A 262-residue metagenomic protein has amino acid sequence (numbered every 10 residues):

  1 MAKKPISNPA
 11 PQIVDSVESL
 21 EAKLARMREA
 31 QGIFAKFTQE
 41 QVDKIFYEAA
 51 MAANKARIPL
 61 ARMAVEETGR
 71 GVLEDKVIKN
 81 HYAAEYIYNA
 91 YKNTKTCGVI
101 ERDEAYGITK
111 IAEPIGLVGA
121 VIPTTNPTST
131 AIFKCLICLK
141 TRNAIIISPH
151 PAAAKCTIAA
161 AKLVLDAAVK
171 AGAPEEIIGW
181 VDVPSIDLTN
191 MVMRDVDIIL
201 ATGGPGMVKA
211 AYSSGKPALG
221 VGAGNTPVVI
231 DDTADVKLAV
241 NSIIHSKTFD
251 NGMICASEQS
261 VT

Functional and structural regions predicted by a protein language model:
A2-T109, I137: N-terminal Rossmann-like NAD(P)+-binding subdomain of aldehyde/semialdehyde dehydrogenases
I13-V17, K140, V208-T262: ALDH superfamily catalytic-core signature
A30-F37, A49-A52, A56, E67 (+5 more regions): Change "in soluble alpha/beta enzymes" to "in soluble alpha/beta proteins
I33-A50, N54, I58, R62-M63 (+4 more regions): Aldehyde/semialdehyde dehydrogenase
K92-D166, A171, S214-K216, N225-T226 (+1 more regions): Conserved small-residue-rich beta-alpha loop and adjacent elements that most often cradle the phosphate/pyrophosphate
T96-K110, I178-V196: A structured beta-alpha segment of the ubiquitous adenosine-cofactor-binding alpha/beta core
A131, A160-K162, V181-S185, V236-T248: Active-site glycine-rich loop that binds ribose-phosphate moieties when present
I147, G179-D182, L200-G203, L219-V221: General beta-strand structural signal in soluble alpha/beta enzymes
